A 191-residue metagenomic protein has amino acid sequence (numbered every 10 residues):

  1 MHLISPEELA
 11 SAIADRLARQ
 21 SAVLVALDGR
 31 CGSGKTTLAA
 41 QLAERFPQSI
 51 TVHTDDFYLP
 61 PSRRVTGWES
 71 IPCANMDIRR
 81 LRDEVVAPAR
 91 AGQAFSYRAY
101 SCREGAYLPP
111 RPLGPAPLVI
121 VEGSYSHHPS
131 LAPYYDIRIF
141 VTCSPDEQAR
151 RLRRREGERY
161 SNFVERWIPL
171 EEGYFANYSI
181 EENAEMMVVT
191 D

Functional and structural regions predicted by a protein language model:
M1-V25: Extreme N-terminal, non-catalytic leader segments that precede Walker-type/kinase nucleotide-binding cores
R30: P-loop (Walker A) phosphate-binding loop of NTP-binding proteins
K35: Conserved lysine of the Walker
L38: Hydrophobic positions on the alpha1 helix immediately C-terminal to the Walker A/P-loop
P47-S62: Short beta-strand-centered segment that lines the nucleotide-binding/catalytic pocket of NTP-utilizing
S62-G105, L118: Conserved nucleotide-sensing/catalytic segment adjacent to the nucleotide-binding pocket in NTP-handling enzymes
G105-R154: ATP-dependent NMP and nucleoside kinases share a basic, alpha-helical "lid"
A106, P110, H128, G157-D191: Small-molecule kinase domains that catalyze NTP-dependent phosphoryl transfer to phosphate-bearing small molecules
